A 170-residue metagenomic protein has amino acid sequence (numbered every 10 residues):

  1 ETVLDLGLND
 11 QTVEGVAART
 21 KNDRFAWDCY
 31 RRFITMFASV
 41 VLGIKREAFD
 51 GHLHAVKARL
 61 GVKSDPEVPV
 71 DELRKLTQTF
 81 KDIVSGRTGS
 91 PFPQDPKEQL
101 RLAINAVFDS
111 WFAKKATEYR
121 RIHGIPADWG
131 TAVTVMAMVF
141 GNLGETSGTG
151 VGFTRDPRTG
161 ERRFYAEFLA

Functional and structural regions predicted by a protein language model:
E1-A170: Nucleotide/phosphate-binding sheet-loop regions of phosphoryl- and nucleotidyl-transfer enzymes
